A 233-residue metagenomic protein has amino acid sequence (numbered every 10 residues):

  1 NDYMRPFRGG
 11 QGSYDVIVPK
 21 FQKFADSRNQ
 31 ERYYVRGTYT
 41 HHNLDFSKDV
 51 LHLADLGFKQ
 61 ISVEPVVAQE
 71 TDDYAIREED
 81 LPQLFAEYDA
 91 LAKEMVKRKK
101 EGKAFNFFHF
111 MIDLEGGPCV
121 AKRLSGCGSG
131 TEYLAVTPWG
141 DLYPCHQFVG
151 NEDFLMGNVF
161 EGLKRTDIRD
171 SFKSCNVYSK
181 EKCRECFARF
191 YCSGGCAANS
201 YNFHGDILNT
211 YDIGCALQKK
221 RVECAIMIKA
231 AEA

Functional and structural regions predicted by a protein language model:
N1, C127, M156-V159, C215: Short clusters of hydrophobic/aromatic residues that line enzyme substrate/ligand-binding pockets
N1-R5, G162-K164, T210: Short glycine/proline- and charge-enriched loop/turn segments that cap or connect secondary-structure elements
D2-V18, Q22, D26-Y133: Radical SAM enzyme [4Fe-4S]-AdoMet core and its adjacent flexible, acidic and glycine-rich loops/tails across
P82-G116, H146-S193: C-terminal accessory region of radical SAM enzymes
W139, Y178-A233: Radical SAM enzyme core and accessory elements
